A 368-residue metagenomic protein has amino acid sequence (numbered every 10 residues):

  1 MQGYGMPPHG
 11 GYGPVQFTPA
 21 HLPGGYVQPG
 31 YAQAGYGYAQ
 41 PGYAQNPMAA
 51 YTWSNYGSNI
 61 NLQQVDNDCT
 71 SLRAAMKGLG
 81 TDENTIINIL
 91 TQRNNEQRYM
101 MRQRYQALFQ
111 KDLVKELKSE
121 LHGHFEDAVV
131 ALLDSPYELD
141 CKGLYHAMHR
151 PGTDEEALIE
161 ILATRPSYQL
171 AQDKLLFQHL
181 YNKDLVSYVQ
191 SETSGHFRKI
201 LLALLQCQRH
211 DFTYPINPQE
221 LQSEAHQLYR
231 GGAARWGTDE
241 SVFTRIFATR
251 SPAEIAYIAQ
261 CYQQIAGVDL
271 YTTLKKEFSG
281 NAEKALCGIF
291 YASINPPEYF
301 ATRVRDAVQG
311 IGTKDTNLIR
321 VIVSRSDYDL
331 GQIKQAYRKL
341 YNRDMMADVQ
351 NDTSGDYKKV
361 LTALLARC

Functional and structural regions predicted by a protein language model:
Q2-C368: Structural signature for extended repeat/solenoid scaffolds and their inter-repeat hinge/linker regions, spanning
